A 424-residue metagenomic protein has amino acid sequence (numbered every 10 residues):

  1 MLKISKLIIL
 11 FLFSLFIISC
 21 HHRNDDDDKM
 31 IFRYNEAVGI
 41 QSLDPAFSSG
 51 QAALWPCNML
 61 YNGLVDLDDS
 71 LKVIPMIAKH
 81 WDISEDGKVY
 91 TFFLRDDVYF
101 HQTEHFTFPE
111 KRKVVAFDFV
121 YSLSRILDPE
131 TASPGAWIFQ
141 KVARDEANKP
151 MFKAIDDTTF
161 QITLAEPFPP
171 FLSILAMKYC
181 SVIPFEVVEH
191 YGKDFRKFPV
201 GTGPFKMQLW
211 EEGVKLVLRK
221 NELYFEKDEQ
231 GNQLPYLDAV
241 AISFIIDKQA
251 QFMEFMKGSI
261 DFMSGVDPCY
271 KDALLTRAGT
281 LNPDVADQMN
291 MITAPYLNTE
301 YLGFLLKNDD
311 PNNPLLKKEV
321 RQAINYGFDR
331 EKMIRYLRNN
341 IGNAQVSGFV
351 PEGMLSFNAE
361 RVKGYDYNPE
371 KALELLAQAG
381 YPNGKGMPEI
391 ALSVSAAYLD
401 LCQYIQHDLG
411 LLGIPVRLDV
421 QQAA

Functional and structural regions predicted by a protein language model:
R23, N343, M354, L373 (+1 more regions): Ligand/substrate-recognition segments at binding pockets and active sites
N35-E85, S124, T131, V200: N-terminal lobe/hinge region of extracytoplasmic solute-binding protein
V38-L54, I77, E104-E110, P169-C180 (+2 more regions): A structural "hinge/loop" feature
K79-A132, Q161, Q251-E254, P314-L315: Aromatic- and charge-enriched surface segment that lines or borders ligand/interaction sites
H101, T163-S181, R196-A250, L275-T299 (+2 more regions): Aromatic-rich, solvent-exposed beta-strand/loop patch
D118, R125-F185, E211: Surface-exposed binding/hinge segments that line and control ligand-binding clefts or catalytic entry sites
F205, P311, K318, N343-A379 (+1 more regions): Structural transition elements
R219-F225, A294-V320, G327, Y336: A bilobed periplasmic-binding-protein/Venus flytrap-type ligand-binding module shared by bacterial periplasmic
